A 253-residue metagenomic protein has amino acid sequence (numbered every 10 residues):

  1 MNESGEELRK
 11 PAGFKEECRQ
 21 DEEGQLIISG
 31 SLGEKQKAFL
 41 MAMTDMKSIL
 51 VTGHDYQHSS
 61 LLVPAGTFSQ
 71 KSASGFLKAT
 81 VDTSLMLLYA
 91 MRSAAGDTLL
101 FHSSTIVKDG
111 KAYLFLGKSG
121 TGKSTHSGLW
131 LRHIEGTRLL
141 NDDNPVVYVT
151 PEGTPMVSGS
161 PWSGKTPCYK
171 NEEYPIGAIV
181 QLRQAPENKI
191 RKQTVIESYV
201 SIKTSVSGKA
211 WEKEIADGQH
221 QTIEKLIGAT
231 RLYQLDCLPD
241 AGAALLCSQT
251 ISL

Functional and structural regions predicted by a protein language model:
M1-L114, S119, L129-R138, V146-L253: A noncatalytic interaction/capping subdomain that flanks phosphate/NTP-handling catalytic cores
K123: Conserved lysine of the Walker
H126: Hydrophobic positions on the alpha1 helix immediately C-terminal to the Walker A/P-loop
